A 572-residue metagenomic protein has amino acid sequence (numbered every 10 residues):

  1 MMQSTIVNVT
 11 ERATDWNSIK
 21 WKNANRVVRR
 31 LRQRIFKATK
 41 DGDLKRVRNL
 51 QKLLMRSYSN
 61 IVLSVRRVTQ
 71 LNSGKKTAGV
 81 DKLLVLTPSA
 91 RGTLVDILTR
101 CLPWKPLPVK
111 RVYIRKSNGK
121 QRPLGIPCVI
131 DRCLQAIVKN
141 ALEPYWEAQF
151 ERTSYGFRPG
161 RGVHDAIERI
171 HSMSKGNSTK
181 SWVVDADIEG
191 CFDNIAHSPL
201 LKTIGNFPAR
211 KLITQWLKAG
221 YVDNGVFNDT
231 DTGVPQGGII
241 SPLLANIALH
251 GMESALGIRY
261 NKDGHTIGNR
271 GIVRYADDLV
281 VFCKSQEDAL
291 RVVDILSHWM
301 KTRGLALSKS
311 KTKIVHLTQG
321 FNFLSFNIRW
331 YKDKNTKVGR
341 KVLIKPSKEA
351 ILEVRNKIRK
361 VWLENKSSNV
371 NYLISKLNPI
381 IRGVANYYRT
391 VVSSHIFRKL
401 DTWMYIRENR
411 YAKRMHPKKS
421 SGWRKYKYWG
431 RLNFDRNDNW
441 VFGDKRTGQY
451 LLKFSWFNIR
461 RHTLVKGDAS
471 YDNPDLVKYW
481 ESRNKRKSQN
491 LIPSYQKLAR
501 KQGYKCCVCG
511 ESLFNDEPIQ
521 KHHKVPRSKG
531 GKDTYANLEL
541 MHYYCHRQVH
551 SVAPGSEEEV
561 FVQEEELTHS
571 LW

Functional and structural regions predicted by a protein language model:
M1-W572: Non-catalytic terminal/accessory segments
